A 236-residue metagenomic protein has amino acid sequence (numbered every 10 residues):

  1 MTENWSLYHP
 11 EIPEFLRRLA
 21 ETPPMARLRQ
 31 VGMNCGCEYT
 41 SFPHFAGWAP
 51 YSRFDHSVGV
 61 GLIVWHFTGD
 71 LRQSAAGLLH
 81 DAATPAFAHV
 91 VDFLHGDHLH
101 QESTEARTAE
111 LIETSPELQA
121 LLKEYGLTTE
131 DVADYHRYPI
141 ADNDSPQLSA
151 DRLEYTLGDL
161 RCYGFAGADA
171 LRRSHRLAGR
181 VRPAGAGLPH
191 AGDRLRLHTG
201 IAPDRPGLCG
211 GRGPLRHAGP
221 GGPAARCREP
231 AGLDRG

Functional and structural regions predicted by a protein language model:
M1-R72, P85-A86, V90-G236: Histidine-centered, transition-metal-coordinating active-site segments
Q73-D81: Short alpha-helical catalytic segment bearing the HExxH-like zincin motif of zinc-dependent metalloproteases
